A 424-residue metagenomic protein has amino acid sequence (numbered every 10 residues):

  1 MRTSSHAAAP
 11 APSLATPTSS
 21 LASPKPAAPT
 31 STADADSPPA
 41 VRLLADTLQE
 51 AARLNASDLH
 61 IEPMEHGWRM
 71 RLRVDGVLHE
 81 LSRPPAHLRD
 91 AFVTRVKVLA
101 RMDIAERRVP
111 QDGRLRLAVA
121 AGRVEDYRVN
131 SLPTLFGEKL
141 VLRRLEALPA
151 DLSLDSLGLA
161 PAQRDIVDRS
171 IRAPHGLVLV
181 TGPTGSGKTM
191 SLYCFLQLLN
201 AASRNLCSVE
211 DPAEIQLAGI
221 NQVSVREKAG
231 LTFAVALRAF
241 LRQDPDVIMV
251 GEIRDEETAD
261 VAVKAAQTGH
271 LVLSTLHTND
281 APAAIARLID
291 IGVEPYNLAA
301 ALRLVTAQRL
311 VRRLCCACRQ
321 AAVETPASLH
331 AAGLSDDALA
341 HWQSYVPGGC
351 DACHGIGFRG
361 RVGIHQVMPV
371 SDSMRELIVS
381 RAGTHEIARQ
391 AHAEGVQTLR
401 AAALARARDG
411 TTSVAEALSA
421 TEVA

Functional and structural regions predicted by a protein language model:
R2-H6, P12, P29-A424: Short, flexible helix-loop junctions that flank or precede catalytic/ligand sites
H6, A11-S23: Long, low-complexity intrinsically disordered regions
T18-D34: N-terminal presequence-like segments and adjacent domain-start helices
